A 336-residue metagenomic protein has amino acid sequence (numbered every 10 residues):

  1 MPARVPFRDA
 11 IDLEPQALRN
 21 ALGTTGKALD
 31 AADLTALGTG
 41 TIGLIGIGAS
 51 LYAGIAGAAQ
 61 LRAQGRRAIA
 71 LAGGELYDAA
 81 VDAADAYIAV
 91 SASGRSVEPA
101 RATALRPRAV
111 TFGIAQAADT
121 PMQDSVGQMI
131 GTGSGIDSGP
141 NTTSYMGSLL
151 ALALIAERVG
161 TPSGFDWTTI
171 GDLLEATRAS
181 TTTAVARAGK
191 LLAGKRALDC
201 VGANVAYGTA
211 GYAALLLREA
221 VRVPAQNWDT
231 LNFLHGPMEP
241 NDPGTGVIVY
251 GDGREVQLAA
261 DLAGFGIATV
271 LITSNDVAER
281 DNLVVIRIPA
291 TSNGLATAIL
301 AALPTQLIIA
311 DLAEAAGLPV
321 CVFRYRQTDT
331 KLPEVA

Functional and structural regions predicted by a protein language model:
P2-P6, V126, G253, D261-L262 (+1 more regions): Phosphate-moiety recognition in structured ligand-binding domains
A3-V5, D9-G40, Q128-G131, G135-I248 (+2 more regions): Active-site phosphate/pyrophosphate-binding segments
L37-D172, A203, M238, G244-T291: Glycine-rich phosphate-binding loops that contact phosphosugars or nucleotide phosphates
A53, G57, G147-A151, T209 (+2 more regions): Catalytic-loop motifs flanking and including active-site residues across diverse enzymes
